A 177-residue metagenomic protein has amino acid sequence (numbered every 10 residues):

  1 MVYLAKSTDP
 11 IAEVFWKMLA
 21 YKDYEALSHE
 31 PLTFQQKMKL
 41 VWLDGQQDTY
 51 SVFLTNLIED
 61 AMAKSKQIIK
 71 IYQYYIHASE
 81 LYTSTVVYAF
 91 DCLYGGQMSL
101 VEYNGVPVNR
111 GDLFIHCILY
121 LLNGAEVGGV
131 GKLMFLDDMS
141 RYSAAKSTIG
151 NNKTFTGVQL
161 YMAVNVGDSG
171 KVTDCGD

Functional and structural regions predicted by a protein language model:
M1-E80, G176-D177: Small/polar-rich, solvent-exposed N-terminal microdomains that initiate assembly or binding
S7-P10, R110-F114: Short amphipathic alpha-helical segments
M62, G111-G167: Acidic-leaning, charged glycine-interspersed low-complexity segments
I69, V86-Y88, V158-M162: Hydrophobic residues positioned within well-ordered beta-strands of beta-sheet architectures
Y75-H77, C92-M98, L122, A163-G170: Beta-strand elements of well-folded, non-transmembrane domains
H77-T83, I149-K153: Short, solvent-exposed beta-strand/turn "edge" segments of beta-rich domains on protein surfaces
T83-E102: Short acidic, glycine/tyrosine-flanked loop/strand segments centered on an H-E-D-like triad
V101-N109: A short acidic/glycine-rich loop-to-helix N-cap element
